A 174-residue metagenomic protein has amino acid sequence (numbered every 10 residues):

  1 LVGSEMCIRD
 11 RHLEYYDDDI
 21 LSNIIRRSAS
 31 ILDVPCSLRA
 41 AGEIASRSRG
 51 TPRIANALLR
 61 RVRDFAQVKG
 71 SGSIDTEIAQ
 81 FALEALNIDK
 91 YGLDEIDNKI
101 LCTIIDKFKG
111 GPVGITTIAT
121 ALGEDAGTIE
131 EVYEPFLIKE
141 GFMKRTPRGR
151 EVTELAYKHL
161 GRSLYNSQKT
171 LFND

Functional and structural regions predicted by a protein language model:
L1-I8: Short, small-residue-biased leader/transition segments that mark boundaries at the very start of proteins
D10-L21: Conserved AAA+ ATPase "SRH/arginine-finger" region at the nucleotide-binding site
L21, P35-S48, E77-A82: Short conserved motifs of the RecA-like P-loop NTPase core
S37-L38, S48-R61, S73-D75, L93-E95 (+1 more regions): The conserved phosphate-sensing helix
A41-S46, R53-V68, L101-C102, T117 (+1 more regions): C-terminal helical "lid" of AAA+/P-loop NTPase domains
L59, F65-N87, D97, E151-L155: Conserved C-terminal helix/linker of AAA+ ATPases
A79, E84-P112: Winged-helix-like regulatory helical subdomains adjacent to P-loop NTPase cores
I104-D174: Terminal-proximal interaction/regulatory segments of ATP-powered molecular machines
